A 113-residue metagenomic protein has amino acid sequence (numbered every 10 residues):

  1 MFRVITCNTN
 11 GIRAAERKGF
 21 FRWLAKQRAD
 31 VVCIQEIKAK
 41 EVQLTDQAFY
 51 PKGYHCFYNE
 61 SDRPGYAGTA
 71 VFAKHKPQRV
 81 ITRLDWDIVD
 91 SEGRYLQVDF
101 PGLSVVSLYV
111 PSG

Functional and structural regions predicted by a protein language model:
M1-P51, S61, Y66-A67: N-terminal, active-site-proximal structural segment of metallo-dependent hydrolase catalytic domains
I37-K38, T45-G113: Structured beta-strand-rich core segments of catalytic domains in phosphoester-bond hydrolases
